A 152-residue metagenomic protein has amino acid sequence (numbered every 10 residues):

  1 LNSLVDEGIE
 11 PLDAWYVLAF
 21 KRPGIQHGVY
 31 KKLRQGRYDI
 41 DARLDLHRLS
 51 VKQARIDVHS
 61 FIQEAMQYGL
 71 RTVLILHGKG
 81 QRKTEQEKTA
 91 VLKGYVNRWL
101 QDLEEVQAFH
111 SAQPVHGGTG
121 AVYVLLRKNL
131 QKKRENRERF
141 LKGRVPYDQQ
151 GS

Functional and structural regions predicted by a protein language model:
L1-T72, K79-S152: Long, charged, low-complexity intrinsically disordered regions
